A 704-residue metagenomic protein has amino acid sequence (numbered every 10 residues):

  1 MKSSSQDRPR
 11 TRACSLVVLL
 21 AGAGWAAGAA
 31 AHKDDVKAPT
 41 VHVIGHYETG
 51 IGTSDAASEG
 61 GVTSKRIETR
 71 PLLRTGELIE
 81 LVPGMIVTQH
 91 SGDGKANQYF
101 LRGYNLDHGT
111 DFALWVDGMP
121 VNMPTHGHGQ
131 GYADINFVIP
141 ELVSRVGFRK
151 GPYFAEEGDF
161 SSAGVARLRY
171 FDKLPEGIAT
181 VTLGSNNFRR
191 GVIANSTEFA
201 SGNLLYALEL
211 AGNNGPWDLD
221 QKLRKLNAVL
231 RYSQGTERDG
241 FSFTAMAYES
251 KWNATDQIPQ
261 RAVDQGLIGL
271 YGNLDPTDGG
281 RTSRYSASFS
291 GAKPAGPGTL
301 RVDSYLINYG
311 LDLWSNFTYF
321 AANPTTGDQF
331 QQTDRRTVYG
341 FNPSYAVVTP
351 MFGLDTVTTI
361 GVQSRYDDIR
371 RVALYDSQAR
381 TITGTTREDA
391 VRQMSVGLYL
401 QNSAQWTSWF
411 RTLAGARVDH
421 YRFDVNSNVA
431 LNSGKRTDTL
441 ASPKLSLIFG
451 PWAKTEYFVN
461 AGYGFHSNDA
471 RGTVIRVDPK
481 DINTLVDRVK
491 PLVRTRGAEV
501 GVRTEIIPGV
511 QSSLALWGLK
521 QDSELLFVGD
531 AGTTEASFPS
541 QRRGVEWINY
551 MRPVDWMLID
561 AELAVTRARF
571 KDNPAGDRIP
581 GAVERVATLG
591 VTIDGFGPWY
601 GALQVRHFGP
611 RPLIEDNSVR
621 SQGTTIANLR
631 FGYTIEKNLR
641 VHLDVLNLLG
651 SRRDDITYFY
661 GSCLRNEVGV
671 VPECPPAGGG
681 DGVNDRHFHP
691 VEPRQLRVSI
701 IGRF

Functional and structural regions predicted by a protein language model:
I44, G76, E80-M123: Extracytoplasmic beta-strand/coil segments of soluble accessory domains associated with Gram-negative outer-membrane
P120-K150, L168-R169, R261, V489 (+1 more regions): Short acidic/polar hinge/loop motifs at secondary-structure boundaries that mediate gating or recognition
N136-I178, R703: A beta-strand signature from Gram-negative outer-membrane beta-barrel systems, especially the internal plug domain
L183-G212, W217-T255, T277-T299, V347 (+3 more regions): Transmembrane beta-barrel wall of Gram-negative outer-membrane proteins
G240-Y248, G280-N428, I448-G450, I506 (+3 more regions): Face-selective signature of the C-terminal outer-membrane beta-barrel domain
S290, T299-F317, G450-H466, V489-R552 (+1 more regions): Membrane-embedded beta-barrel scaffold of Gram-negative outer-membrane proteins
S344-V347, T412, Q511-D522, F527-G529 (+2 more regions): Gram-negative outer-membrane beta-barrel transporters
P610, Y633-F704: C-terminal beta-signal and adjacent terminal beta-strands/loops of Gram-negative outer-membrane beta-barrel proteins
